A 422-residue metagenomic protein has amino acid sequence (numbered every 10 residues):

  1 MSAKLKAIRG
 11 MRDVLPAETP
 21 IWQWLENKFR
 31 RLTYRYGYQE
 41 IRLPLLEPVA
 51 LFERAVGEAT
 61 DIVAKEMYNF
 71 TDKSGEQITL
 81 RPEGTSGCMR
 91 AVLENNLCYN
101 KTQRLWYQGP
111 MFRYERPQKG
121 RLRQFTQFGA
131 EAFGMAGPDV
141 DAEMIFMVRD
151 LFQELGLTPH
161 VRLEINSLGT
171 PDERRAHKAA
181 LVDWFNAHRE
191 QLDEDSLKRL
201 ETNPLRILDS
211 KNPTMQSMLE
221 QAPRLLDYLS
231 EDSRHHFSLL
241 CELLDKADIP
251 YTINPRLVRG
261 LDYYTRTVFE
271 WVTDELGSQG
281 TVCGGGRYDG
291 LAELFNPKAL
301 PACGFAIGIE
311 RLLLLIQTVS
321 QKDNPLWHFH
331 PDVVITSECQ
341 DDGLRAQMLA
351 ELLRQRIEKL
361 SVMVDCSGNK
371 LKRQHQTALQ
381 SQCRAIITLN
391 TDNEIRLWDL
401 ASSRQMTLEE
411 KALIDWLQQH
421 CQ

Functional and structural regions predicted by a protein language model:
M1-R373, T377-Q422: TRNA-recognition modules of translation machinery and tRNA-sensing kinases, especially anticodon-binding
